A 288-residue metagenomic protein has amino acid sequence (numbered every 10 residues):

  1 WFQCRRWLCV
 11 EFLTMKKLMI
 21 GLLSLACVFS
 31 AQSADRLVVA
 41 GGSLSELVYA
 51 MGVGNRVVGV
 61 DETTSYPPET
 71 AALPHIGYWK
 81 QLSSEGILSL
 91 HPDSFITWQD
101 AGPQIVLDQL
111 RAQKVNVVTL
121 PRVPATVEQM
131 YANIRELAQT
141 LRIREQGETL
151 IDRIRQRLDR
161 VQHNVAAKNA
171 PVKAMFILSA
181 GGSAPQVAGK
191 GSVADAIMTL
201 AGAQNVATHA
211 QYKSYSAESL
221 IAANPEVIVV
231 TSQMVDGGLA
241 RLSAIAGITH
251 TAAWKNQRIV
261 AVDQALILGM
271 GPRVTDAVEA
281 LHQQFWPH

Functional and structural regions predicted by a protein language model:
E11-L18: Positively charged n-region of N-terminal signal peptides that target proteins for export
I20-V28: Bacterial N-terminal signal peptides
A31-S33: Boundary at the C-terminal end of the N-terminal hydrophobic targeting segment
D35-R36, E128-Q139, E148, A223 (+1 more regions): Structured C-terminal subdomain patch of bacterial secreted/periplasmic proteins
D35-V48, E145-A201: Basic- and aromatic-lined ligand-binding clefts that recognize polyanionic substrates
R36-L90, S94-Q99, V206: A short, structured surface patch at a secondary-structure boundary
S84-H91, S216-N224: Short helices/loops that flank or line small-molecule/ion binding pockets
A188-K213, S232, A261: His/Asp/Glu-enriched short active-site or ligand-binding loop at hydrolase and phosphoryl-transfer sites
